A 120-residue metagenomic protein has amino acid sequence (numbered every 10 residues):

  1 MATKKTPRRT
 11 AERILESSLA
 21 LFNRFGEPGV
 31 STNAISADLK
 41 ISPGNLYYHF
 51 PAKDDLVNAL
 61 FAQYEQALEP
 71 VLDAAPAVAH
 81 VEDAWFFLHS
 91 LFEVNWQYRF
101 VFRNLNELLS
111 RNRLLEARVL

Functional and structural regions predicted by a protein language model:
M1-R9, A20: N-terminal intrinsically disordered/low-complexity leader segments
R13, A67, D83, F87: Charged catalytic carboxylate motif
R13, L21-D55, A59: Helix-turn-helix
A59, D73-A117: Hydrophobic alpha-helical connector segments
A62-L68: Short, basic, alpha-helical segments at the C-terminal edge of helix-turn-helix-like DNA-binding modules
